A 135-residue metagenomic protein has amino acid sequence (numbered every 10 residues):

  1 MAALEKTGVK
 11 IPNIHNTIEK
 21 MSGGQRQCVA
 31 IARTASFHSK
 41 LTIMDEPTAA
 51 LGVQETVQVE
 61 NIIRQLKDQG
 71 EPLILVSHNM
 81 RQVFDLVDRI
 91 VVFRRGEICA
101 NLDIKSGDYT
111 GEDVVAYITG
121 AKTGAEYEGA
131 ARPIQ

Functional and structural regions predicted by a protein language model:
M1-Q135: Glycine-rich phosphate-binding loops of nucleotide-dependent enzymes
